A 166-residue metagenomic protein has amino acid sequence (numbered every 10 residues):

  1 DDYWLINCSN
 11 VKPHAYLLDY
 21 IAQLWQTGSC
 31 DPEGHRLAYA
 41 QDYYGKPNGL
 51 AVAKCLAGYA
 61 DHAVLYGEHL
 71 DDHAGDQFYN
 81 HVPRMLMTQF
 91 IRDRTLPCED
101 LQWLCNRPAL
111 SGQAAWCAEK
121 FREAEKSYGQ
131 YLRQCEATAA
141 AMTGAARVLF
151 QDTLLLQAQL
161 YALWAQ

Functional and structural regions predicted by a protein language model:
D1-Q166: Substrate-binding groove of N-acetylhexosamine-processing glycoside hydrolases
